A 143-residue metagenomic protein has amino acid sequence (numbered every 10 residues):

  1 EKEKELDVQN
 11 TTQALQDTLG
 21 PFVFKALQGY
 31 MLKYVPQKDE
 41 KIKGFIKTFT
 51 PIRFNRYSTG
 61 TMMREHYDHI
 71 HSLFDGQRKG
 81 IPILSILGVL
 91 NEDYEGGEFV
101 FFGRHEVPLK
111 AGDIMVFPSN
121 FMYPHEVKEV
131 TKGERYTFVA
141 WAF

Functional and structural regions predicted by a protein language model:
E1-I114, M122-F143: Fe(II)/2-oxoglutarate oxygenase catalytic core
